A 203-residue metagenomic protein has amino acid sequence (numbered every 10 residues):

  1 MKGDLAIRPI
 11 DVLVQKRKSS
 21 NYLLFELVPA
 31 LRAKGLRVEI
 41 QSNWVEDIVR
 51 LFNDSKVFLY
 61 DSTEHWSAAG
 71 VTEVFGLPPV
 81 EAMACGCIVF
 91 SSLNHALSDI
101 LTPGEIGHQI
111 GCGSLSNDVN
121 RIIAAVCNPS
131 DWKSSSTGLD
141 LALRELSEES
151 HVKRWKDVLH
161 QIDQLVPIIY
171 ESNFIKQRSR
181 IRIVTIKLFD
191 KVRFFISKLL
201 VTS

Functional and structural regions predicted by a protein language model:
M1-L51: Conserved catalytic-core segment of nucleotide-activated headgroup transferases in glycan assembly
K2, G113-S116, N120, C127-I186: A charged, aromatic-enriched C-terminal amphipathic alpha-helix characteristic of glycosyltransferases across folds
K56, G86: A short alpha->beta transition loop at the rim of the catalytic pocket in nucleotide-sugar-dependent
S62-G76, N94, S98-D99: Nucleotide-sugar-dependent
I88-S91: Short hydrophobic beta-strand element within catalytic cores of glycosyltransferases and related nucleotide-activated
G104-G111: A short acidic/histidine/glycine-rich donor-binding loop in glycosyltransferase catalytic cores
S179-V201: Short hydrophobic helices that act as membrane-entry/anchoring signals
